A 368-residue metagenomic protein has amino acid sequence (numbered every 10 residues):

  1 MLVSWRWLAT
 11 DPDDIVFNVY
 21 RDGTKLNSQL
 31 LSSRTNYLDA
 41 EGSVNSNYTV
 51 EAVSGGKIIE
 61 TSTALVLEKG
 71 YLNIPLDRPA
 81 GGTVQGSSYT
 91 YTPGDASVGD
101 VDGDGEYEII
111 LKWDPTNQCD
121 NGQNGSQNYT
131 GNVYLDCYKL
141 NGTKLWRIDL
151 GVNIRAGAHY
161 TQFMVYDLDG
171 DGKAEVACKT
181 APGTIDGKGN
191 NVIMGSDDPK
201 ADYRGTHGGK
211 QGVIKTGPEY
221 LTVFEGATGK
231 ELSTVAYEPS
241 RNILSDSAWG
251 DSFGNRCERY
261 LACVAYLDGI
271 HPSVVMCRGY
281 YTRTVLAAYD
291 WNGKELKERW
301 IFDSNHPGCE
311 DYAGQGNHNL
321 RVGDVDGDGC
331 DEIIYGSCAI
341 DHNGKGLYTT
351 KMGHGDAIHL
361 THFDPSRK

Functional and structural regions predicted by a protein language model:
M1-V3: Structural beta-strand segments of beta-rich domains
W7-P12, T24, L30-K368: Beta-propeller-forming repeat regions
F17-V19: Short beta-strand elements bearing conserved aromatic residues within extracellular beta-rich modules
